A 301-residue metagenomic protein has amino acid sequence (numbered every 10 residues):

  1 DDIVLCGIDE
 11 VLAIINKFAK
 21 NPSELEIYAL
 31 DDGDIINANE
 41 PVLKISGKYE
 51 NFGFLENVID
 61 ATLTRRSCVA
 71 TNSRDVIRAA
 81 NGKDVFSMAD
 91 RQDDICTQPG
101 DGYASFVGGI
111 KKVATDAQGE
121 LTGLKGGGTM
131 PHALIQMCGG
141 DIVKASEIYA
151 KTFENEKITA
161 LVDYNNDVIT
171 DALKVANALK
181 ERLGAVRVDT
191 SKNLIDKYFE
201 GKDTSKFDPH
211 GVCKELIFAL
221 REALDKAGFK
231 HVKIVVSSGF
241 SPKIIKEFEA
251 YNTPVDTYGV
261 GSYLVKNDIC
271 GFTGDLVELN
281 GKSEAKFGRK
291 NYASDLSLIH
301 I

Functional and structural regions predicted by a protein language model:
D1-E50, V58: Flexible, solvent-exposed loop/hinge segments and secondary-structure transition points
D34-I36, L43-A227, V232, P242-E247 (+1 more regions): Buried, small/hydrophobic-residue-enriched core segments of structured protein domains
S237-I245, V255-Y258: Glycine-rich anion/phosphate-binding loop at the beta-strand->alpha-helix junction
A250: Positively charged, Gly/Ser-enriched RNA/tRNA-binding surfaces
P254-F272: Glycine-rich phosphate-binding active-site loops on the catalytic face of alpha/beta enzymes
L276-S283: Acidic, Ser/Thr-rich peripheral helices and adjacent loops at domain boundaries
I299-I301: Conserved small/polar residues in nucleotide/adenosyl-binding loops
